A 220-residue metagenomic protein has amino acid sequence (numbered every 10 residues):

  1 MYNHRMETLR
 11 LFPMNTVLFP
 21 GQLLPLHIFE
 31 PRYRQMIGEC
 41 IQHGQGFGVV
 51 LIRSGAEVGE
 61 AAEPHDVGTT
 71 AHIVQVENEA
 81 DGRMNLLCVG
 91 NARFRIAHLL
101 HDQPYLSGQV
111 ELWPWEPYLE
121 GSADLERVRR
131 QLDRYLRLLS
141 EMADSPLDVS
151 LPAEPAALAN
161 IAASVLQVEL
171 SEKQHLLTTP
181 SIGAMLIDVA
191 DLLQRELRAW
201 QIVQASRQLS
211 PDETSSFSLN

Functional and structural regions predicted by a protein language model:
Y2-N220: N-terminal low-complexity, acidic/polar interaction/targeting segments
